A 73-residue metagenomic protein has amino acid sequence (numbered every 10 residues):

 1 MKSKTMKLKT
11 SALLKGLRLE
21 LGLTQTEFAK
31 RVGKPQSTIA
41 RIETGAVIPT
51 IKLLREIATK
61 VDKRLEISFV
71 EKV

Functional and structural regions predicted by a protein language model:
M1-K15, R64, K72-V73: N-terminal flexible/basic segments that precede or flank functional cores
L8, L19-E20, I48: Short amphipathic helical patch at the helix-1/turn junction of helix-turn-helix
L13, T24, T50-L53: Residues that mark the N-terminal boundary/hinge immediately upstream of a DNA-recognition element
L19, K30, T59: Alpha-helical residues within the helix-turn-helix
G22-A40: Short alpha-helical DNA-recognition segment
K52-I67: DNA major-groove recognition helix of helix-turn-helix/homeodomain DNA-binding modules
